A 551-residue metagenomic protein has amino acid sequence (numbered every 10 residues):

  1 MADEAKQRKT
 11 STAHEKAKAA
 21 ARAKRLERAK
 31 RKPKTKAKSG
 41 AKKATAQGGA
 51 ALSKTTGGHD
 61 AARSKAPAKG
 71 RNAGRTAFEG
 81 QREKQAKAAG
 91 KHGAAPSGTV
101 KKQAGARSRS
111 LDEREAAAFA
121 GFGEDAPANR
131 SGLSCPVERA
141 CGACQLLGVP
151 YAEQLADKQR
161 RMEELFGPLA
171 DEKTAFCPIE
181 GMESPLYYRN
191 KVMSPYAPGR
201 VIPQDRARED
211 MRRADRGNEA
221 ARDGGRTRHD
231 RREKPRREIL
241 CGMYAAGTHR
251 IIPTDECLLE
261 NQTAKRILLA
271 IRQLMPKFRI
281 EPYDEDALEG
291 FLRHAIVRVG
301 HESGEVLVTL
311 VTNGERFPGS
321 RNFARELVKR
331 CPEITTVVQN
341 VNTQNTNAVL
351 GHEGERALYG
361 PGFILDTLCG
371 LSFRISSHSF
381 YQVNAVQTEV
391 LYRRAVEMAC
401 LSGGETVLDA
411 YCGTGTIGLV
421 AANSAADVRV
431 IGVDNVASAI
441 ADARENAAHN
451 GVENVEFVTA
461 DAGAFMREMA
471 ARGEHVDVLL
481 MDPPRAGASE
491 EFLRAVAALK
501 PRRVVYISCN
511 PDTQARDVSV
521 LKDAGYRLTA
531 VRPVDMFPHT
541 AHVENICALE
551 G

Functional and structural regions predicted by a protein language model:
A2-K9, K16, E27-R31, T35 (+4 more regions): Rossmann-like S-adenosyl-L-methionine
A2-R114: Intrinsically disordered, Lys/Arg-rich low-complexity segments
R71-R75, Q81, Q103-L147, G225: Terminal, basic amphipathic appendages of nucleotide-handling enzymes
N129, L133, R139-D284, E302: Extended interfacial segments that mediate partner engagement and assembly in macromolecular machines
E183, E289-E302: Core structural elements
N190, G304-V306, G404-E405: Nucleotide donor/acceptor-binding cores
P195-G199, R298, V311-N313, E550: Solvent-exposed residues in well-ordered beta-strands and their adjoining turns, especially edge/terminal strands
V297, S303-N313, S372-S376: Short, aliphatic-rich beta-strand segments
